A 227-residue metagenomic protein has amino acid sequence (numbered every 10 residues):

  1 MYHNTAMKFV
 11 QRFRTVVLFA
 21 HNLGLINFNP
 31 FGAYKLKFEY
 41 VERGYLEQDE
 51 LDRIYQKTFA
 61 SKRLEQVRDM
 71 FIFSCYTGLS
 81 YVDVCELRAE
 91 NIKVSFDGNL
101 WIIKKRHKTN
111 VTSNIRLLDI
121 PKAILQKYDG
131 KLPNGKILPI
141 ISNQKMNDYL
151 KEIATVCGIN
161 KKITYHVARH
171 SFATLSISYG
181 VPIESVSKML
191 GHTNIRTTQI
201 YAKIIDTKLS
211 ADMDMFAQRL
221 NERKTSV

Functional and structural regions predicted by a protein language model:
Y2-Q11, N22-Y81: Basic, Lys/Arg- and aromatic-enriched nucleic-acid-binding interface segment
K8, Q66-V67, I140-Q144, N160-G180: Short basic/aromatic active-site micro-motif
K35, V41-G44, Q48-E50, E86-I124: Conserved tyrosine-mediated DNA breakage-rejoining catalytic core shared by Y-recombinases
Y40, H107-Q126, L132-E152: C-terminal catalytic core of Y-nucleophile DNA break-rejoin enzymes
Y45, R106-N110, N143, L190 (+1 more regions): Catalytic-site neighborhood detector that most strongly recognizes the C-terminal catalytic loop/helix of tyrosine
I72, Y76, V82-D83, E152 (+2 more regions): C-terminal catalytic core of tyrosine-transesterase DNA break-rejoin enzymes
N91-G98, N160-K161, V181-I200, T207 (+1 more regions): Short, polar N-cap/turn motifs at the start of nucleic acid-interacting alpha helices
F216-V227: C-terminal secondary-structure termini that scaffold catalytic or DNA-interacting sites
